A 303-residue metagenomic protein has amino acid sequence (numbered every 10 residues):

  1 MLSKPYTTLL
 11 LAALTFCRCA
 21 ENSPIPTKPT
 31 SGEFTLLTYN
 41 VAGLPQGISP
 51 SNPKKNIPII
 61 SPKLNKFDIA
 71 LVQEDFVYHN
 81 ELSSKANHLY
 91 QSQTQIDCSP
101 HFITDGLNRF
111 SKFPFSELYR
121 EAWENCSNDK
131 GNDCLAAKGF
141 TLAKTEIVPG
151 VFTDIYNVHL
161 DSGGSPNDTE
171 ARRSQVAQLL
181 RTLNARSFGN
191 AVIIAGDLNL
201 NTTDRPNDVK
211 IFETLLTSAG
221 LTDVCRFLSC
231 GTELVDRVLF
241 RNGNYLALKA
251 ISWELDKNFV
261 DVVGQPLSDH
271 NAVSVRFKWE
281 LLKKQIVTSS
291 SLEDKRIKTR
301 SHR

Functional and structural regions predicted by a protein language model:
L2-T8, F16-K85, S99, I103-T104 (+5 more regions): N-terminal, active-site-proximal structural segment of metallo-dependent hydrolase catalytic domains
T38-I57, C98-S99, C126-L135, D161-A171: Acidic/histidine-rich helix-loop elements that form or flank divalent-metal/phosphate-binding sites at the catalytic
V41, V158-L160, D197-L198, N271: Active-site metal-binding loops of divalent metal-dependent hydrolases
G43-Q46, V77-N80, S162-S165, N199-D208 (+1 more regions): Active-site environment of divalent metal-dependent phosphoester hydrolases
I69-L160, I251-L255: Structured beta-strand-rich core segments of catalytic domains in phosphoester-bond hydrolases
L142-I147, V151-Y156, D168-V209: His/acidic metal-ligating clusters that form di-metal
L183-I193, L200-R303: Metal-dependent phosphoester-hydrolase catalytic domains
